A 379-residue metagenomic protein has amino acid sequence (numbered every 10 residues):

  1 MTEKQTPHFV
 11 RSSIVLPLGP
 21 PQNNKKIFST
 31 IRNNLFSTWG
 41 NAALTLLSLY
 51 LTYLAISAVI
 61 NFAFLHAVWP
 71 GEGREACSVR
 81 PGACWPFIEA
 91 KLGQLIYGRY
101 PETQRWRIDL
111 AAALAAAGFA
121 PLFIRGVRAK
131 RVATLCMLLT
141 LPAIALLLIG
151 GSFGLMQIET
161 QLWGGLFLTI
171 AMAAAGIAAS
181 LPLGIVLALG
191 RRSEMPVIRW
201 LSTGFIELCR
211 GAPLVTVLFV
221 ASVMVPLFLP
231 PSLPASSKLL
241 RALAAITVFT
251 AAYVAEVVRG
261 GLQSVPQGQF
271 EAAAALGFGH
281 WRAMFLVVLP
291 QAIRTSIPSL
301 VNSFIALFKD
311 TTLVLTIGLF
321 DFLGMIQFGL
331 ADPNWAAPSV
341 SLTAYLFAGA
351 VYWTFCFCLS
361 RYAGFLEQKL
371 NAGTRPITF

Functional and structural regions predicted by a protein language model:
T2-F379: Transmembrane alpha-helices and adjacent helix-loop boundaries
